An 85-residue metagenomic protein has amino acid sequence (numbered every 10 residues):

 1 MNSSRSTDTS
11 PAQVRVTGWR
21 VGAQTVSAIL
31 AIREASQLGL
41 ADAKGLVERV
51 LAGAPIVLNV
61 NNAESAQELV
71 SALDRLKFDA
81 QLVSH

Functional and structural regions predicted by a protein language model:
M1-H85: Short, amphipathic alpha-helical interaction segments embedded in low-complexity terminal/linker regions of eukaryotic
